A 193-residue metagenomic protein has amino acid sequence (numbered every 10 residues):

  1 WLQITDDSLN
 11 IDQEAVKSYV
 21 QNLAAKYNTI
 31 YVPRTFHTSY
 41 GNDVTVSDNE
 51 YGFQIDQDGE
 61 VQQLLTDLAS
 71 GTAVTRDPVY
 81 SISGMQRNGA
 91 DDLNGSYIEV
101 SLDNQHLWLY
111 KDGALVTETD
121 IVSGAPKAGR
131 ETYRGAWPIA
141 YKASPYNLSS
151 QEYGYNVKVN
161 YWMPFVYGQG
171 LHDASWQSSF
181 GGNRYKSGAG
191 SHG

Functional and structural regions predicted by a protein language model:
W1-V157, Y161: Surface-exposed, secretory/extracytoplasmic low-complexity segments enriched in Ser/Thr/Asn/Gly/Pro
Y161-F165, Q169-G193: Active-site scaffold segments
